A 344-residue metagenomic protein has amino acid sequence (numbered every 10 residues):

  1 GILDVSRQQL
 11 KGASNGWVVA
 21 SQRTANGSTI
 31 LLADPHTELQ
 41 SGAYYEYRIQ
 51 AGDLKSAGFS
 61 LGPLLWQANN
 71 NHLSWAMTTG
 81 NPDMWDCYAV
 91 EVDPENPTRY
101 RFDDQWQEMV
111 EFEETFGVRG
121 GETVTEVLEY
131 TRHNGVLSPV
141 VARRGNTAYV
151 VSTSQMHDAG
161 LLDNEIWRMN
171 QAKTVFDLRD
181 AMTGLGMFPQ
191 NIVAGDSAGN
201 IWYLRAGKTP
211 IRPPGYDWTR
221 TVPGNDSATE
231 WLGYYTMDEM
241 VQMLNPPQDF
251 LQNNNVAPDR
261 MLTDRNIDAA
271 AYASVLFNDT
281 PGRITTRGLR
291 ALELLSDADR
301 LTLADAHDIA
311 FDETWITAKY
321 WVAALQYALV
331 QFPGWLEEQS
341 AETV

Functional and structural regions predicted by a protein language model:
G1-Q339: Mature extracytoplasmic enzyme cores
T343-V344: Mature extracellular/secreted ectodomains of secretory-pathway proteins
